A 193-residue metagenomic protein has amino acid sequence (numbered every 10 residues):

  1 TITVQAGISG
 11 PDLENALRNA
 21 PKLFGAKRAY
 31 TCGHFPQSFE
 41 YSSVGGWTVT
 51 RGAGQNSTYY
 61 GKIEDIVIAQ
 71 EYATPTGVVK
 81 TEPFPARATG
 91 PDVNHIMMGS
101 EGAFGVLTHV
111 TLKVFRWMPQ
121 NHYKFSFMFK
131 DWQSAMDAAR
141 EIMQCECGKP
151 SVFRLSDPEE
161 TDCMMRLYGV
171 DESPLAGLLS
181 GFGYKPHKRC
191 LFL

Functional and structural regions predicted by a protein language model:
T1-R154: FAD-binding subdomain of flavoenzyme oxidoreductases
S126-M128, S134-L193: C-terminal substrate-recognition/cap domain of FAD-linked oxidoreductases
